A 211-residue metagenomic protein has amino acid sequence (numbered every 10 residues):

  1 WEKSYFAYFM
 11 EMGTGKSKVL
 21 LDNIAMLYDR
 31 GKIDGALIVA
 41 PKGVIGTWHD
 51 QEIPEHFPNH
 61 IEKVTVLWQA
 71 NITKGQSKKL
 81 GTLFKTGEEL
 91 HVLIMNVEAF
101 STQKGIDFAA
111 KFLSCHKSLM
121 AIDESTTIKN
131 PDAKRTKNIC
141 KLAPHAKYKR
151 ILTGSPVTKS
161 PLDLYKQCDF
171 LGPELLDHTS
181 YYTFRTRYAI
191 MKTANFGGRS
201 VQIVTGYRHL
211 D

Functional and structural regions predicted by a protein language model:
E2-Y8, D34, H91, K147-Y148: Pre-Walker A (Motif I) flank of P-loop NTPase domains
K3-N23: Walker A/P-loop
Y8, I38, L152: Hydrophobic anchor at the beta1->P-loop junction of P-loop NTPases
S17-V19, K32-E55, T158-D163: Conserved Walker A/P-loop ATP-binding site and its immediately adjacent core in helicase/helicase-like ATPase domains
G35, E55-H56, I61-V66, S118-L119 (+1 more regions): Conserved P-loop NTPase motor "coupling/switch" region that bridges the ATPase
V44-V92: Conserved nucleic-acid-binding Ia/Ib motif block in the N-terminal RecA-like helicase ATPase lobe
T73-H116, N130: Conserved helix/coil segment N-terminal to the catalytic DExD/H
D123-E124: Walker B catalytic acidic pair
